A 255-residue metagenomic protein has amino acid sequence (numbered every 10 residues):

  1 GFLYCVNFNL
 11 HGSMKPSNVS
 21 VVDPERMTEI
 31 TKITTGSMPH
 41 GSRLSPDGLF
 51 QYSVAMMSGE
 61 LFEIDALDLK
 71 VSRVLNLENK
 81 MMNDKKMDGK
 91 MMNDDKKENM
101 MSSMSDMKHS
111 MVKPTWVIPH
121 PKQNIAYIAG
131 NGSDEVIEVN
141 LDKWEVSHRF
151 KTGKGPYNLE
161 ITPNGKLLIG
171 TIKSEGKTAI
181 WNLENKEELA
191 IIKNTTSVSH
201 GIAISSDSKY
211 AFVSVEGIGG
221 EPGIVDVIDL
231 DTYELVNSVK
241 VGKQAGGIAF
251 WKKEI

Functional and structural regions predicted by a protein language model:
G1-I255: Predominantly soluble domains enriched in secretory-pathway, periplasmic, or organellar proteins
